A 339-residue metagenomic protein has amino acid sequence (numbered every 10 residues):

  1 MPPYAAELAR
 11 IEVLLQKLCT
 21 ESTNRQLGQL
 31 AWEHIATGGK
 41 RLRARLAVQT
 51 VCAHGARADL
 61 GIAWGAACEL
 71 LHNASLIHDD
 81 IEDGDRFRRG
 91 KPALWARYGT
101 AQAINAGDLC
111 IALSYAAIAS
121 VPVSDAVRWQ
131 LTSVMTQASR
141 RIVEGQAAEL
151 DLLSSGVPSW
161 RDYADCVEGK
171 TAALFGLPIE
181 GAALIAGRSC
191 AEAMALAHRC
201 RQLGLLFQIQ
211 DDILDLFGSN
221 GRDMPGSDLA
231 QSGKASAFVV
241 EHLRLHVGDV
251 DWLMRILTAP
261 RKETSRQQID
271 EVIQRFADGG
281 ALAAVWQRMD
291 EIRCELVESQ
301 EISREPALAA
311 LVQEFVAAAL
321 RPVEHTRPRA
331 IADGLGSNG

Functional and structural regions predicted by a protein language model:
P3, A9, V13, K17-W252 (+1 more regions): Mg2+-dependent prenyl diphosphate-binding active-site environment of isoprenoid biosynthetic enzymes
L14, E271-R275, L311, G334: Charge-rich, solvent-exposed alpha-helical interaction surfaces
C52, A138-R141, Q202-L203, A259-E263 (+3 more regions): A short structural micro-motif
M194-A197, Q287, A309-E314: Short, charged, amphipathic alpha-helical segments
Q208, G218, L243-V247, T258-K262 (+5 more regions): Hydrophobic alpha-helix feature that most strongly marks membrane-spanning transmembrane helices and their immediate
Q231, E291-C294, S303-P306: A structural signal for short secondary-structure junctions
D251-Q300: Mobile late-domain/C-terminal helix-loop "cap" segments that border catalytic sites or the cytosolic face
S303-G339: Short, amphipathic C-terminal "tail helix"
